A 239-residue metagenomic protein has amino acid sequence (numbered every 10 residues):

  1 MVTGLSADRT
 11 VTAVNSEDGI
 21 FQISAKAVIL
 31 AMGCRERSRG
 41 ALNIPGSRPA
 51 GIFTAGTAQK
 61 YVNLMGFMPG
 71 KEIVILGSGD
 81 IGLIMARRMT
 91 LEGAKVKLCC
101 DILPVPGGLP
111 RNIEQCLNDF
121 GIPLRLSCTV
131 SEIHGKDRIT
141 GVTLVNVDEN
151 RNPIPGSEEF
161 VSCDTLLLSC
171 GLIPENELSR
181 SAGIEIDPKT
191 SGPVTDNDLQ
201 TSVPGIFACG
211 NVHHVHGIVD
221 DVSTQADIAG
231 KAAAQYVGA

Functional and structural regions predicted by a protein language model:
M1-A239: Residues forming the flavin
